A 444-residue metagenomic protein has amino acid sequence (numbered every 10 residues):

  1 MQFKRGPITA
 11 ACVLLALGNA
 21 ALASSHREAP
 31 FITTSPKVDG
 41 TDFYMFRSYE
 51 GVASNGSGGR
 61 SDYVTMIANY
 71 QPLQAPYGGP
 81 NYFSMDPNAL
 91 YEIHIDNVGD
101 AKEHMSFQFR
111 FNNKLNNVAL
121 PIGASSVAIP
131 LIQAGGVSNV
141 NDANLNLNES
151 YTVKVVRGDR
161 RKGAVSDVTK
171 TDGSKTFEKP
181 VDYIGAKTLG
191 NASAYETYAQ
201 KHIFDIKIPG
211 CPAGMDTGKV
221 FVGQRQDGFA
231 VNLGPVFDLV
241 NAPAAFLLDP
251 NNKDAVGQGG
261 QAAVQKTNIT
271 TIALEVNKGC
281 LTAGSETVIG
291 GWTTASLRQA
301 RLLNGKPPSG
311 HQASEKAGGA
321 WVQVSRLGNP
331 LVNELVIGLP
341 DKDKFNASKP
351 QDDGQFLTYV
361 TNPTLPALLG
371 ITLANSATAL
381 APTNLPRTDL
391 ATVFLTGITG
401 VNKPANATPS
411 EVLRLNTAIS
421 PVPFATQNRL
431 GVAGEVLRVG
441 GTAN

Functional and structural regions predicted by a protein language model:
Q2-L22: Gram-negative bacterial Sec-dependent N-terminal signal peptides
L22-N444: Surface-exposed extracytoplasmic segments
